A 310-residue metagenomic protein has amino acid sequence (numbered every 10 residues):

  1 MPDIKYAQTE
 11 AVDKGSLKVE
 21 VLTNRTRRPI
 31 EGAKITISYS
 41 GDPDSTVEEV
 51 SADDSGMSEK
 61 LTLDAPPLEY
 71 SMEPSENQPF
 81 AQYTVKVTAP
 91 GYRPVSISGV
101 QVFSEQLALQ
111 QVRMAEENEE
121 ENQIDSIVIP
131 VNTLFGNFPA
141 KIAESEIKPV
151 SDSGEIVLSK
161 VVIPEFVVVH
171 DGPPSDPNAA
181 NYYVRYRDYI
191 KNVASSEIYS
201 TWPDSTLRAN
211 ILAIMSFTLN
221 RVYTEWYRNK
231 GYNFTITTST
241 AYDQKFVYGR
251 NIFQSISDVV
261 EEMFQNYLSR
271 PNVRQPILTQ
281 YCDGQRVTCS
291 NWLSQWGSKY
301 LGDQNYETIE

Functional and structural regions predicted by a protein language model:
M1-I30, V50: Beta-strand-rich domain onsets/edges
D3-K5, S45, V95-I97: Short structured motifs
Q8-E10, G32-T36, S51, M57 (+3 more regions): Conserved, single-site charged/polar hotspot
V12, R28, Q78-F80, E105: Short coil/turn motifs at beta-sheet boundaries
S16-K18, G32-K34, Q82-T84: Exposed beta-strand and adjacent loop surfaces of beta-rich binding modules that mediate intermolecular recognition
R25, Y39-P43, G91-R93: Solvent-exposed strand-loop boundary residues in beta-sheet-rich modules
D42-S71: Short, acidic Ser/Thr/Gly-rich low-complexity loop/linker segments typical of extracellular and cell-surface proteins
L68-S98: A short, solvent-exposed loop/turn motif at the edges and junctions of modular extracellular/periplasmic domains
